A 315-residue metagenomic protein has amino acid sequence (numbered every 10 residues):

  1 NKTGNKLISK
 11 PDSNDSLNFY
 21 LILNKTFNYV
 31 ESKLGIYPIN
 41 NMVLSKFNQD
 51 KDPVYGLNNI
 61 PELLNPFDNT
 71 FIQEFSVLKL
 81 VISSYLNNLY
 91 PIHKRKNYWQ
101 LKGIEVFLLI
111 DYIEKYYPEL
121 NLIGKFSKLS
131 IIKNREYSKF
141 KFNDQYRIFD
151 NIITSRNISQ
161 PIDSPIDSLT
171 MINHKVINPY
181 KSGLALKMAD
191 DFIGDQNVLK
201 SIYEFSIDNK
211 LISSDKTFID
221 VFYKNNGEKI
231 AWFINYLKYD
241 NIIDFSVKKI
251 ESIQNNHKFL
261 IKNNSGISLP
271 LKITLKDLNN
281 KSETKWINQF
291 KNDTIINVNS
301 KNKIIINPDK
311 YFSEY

Functional and structural regions predicted by a protein language model:
K2-Y98, I104-Y112: Juxtacatalytic substrate-recognition/specificity segment
S13-S16, S168, T294: Coil residues (strongly favoring Ser/Thr
L34-P38, S84-L89, L108-L120, I193-N197 (+2 more regions): A generic secondary-structure signal for well-formed alpha-helical elements
P38, I166-E251, H257-F259: Amphipathic alpha-helical substructures
I39-S45, R95-K96, E119-G124, K200-I202 (+1 more regions): Surface-exposed patches in mature extracellular/periplasmic domains of secreted proteins
M42, I230, I243, I250-D309: Beta-strand-rich binding/interaction modules
T70, K96, K102-L184: Acidic/His/Gly-enriched intrinsically disordered linker/tail segments that often contain short helix/coil "MoRF-like"
F312-Y315: Glycine/proline-rich low-complexity spacer/linker segments in large multi-domain proteins
